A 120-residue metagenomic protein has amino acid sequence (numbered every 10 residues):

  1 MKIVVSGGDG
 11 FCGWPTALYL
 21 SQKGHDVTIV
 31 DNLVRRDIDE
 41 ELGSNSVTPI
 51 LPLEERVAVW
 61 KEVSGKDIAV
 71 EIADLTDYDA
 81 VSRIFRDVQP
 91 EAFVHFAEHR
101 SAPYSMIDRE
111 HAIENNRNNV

Functional and structural regions predicted by a protein language model:
M1-V120: N-terminal Rossmann-like NAD(P)+-binding domain of SDR-like oxidoreductases, especially those catalyzing
